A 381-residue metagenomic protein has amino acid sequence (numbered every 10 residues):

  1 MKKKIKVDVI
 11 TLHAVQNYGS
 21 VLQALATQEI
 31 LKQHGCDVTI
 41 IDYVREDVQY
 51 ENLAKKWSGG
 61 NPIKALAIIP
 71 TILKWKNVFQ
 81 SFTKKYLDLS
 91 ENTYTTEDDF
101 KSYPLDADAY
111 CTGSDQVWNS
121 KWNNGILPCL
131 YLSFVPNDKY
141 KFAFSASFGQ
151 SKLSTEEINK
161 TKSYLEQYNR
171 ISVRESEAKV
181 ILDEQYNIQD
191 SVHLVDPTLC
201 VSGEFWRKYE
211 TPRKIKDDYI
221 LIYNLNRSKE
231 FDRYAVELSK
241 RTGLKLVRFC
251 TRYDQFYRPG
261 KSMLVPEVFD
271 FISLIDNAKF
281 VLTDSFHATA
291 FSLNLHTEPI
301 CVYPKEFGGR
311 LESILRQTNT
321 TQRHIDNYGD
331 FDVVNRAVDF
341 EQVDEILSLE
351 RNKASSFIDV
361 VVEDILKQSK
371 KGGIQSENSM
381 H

Functional and structural regions predicted by a protein language model:
M1-H381: Active-site anion-handling motifs in enzyme catalytic cores
